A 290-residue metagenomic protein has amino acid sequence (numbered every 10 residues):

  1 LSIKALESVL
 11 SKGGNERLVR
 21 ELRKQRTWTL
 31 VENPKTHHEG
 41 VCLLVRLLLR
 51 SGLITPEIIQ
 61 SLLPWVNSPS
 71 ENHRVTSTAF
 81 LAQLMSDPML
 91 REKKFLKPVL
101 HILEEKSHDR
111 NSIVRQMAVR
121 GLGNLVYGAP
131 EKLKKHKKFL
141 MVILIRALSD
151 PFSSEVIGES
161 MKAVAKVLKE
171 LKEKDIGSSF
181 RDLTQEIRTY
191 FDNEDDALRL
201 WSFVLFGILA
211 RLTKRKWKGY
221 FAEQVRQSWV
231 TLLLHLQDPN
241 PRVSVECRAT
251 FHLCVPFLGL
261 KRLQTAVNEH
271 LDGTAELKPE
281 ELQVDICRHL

Functional and structural regions predicted by a protein language model:
L1-T29, E39-C42, P256: Intrinsically disordered, serine/threonine- and proline-rich low-complexity regions of large eukaryotic regulatory
A5-G13, L44-L49, V66, F80-P88 (+8 more regions): Hydrophobic residues within the alpha-helices of tandem HEAT/HEAT-like
R17-T29, I54-W65, K93-K106, L133-L148 (+3 more regions): HEAT/HEAT-like alpha-solenoid repeats
P34-K35, E71-N72, S112-I113, S153-E155 (+2 more regions): Alpha-helix N-cap/helix-start positions at coil->helix boundaries
K35-T36, S61, I102, K166 (+4 more regions): Long all-alpha helical scaffold domains
H38-C42, V75-T78, Q116, G158 (+2 more regions): Alpha-solenoid HEAT/ARM repeat scaffold
V284-L290: Long, low-complexity intrinsically disordered regulatory regions in eukaryotic signaling/cytoskeletal proteins
